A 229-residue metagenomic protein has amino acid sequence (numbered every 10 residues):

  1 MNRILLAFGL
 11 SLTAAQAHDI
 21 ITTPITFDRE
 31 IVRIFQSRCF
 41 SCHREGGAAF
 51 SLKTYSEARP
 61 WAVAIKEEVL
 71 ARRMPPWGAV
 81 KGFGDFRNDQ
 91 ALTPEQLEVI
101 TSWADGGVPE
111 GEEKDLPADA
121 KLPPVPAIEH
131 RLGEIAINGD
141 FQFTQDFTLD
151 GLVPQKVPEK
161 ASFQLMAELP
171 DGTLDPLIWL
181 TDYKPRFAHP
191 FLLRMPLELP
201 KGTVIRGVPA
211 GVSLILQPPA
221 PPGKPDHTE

Functional and structural regions predicted by a protein language model:
M1-A7: Sec-dependent signal peptide recognition, specifically the positively charged N-region followed immediately by
F8-H18: Hydrophobic h-region of N-terminal signal peptides that target proteins for export in Gram-negative bacteria
Q16-G139, R206-H227: Aromatic- and Gly/Pro-enriched helix-to-coil junctions and flexible linker segments
E129-L199, R206-P221, T228-E229: His-enriched metal-coordination microenvironments in redox/metal-binding proteins
